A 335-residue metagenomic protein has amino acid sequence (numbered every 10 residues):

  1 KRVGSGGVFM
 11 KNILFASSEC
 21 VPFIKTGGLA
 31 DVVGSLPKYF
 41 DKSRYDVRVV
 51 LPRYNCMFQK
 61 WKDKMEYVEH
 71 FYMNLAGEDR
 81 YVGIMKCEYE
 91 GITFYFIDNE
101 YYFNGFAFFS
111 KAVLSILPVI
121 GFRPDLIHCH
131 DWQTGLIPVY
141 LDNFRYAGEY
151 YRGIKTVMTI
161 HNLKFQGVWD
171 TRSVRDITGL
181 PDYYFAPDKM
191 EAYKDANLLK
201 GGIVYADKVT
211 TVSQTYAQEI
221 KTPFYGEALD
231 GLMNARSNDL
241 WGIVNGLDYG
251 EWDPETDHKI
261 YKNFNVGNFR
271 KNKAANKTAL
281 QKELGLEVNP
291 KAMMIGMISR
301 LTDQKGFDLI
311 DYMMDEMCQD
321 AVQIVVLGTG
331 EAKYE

Functional and structural regions predicted by a protein language model:
K1-F9: Short, Lys/Arg-enriched N-terminal segments with co-localized hydrophobic residues within the first ~10-30 amino acids
F9-E335: Catalytic cores of nucleotide-sugar-dependent glycosyltransferases that transfer UDP/GDP/TDP-activated
